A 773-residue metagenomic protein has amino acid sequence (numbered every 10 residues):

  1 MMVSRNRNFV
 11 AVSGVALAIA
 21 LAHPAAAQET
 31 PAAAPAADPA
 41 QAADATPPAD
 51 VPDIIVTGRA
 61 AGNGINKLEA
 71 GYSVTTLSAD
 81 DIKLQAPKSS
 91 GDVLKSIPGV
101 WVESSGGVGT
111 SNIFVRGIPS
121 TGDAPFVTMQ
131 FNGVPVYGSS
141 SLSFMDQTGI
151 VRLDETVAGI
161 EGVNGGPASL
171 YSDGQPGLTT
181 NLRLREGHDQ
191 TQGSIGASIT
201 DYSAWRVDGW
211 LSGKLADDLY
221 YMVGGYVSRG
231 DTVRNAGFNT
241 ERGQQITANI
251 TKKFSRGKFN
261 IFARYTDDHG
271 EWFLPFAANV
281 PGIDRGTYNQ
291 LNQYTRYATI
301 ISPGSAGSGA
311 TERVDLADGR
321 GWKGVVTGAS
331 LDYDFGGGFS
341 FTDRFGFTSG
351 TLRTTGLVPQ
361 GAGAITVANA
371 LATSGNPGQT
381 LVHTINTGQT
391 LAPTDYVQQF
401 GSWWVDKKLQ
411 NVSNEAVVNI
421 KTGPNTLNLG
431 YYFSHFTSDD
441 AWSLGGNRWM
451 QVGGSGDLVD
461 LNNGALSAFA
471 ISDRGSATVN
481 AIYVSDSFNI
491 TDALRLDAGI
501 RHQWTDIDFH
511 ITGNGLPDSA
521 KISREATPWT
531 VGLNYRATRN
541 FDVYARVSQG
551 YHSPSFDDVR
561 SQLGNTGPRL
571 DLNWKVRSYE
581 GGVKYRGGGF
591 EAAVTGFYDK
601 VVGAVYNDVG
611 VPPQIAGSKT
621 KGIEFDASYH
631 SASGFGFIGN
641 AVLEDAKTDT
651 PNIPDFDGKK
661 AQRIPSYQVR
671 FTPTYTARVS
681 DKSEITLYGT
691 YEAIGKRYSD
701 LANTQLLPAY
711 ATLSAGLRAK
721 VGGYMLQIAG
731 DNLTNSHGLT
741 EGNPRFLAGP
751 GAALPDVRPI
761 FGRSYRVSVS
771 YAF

Functional and structural regions predicted by a protein language model:
V3, Y691-D700, R718-F773: C-terminal beta-signal and adjacent terminal beta-strands/loops of Gram-negative outer-membrane beta-barrel proteins
Q28-E29, T491, E591, G596-K600 (+3 more regions): Gram-negative outer-membrane beta-barrel transporters
A42, D50-Q85, T110-N112: N-terminal periplasmic "start-of-domain" segments of outer-membrane beta-barrel proteins
R59, N63-N66, G91-P135: Extracytoplasmic beta-strand/coil segments of soluble accessory domains associated with Gram-negative outer-membrane
P135-N164: Short acidic/polar hinge/loop motifs at secondary-structure boundaries that mediate gating or recognition
G166-S169, L178-K214, G225-A236: Short strand-turn segments of transmembrane beta-barrel domains in outer membranes, especially the first one or two
T251-K253, K258-S330, R353-W403, G456-L466 (+1 more regions): Acidic/polar loop-and-plug regions of large Gram-negative outer-membrane beta-barrel proteins
S340-G346, R536, D542-Y544, S548 (+2 more regions): Membrane-embedded beta-barrel scaffold of Gram-negative outer-membrane proteins
